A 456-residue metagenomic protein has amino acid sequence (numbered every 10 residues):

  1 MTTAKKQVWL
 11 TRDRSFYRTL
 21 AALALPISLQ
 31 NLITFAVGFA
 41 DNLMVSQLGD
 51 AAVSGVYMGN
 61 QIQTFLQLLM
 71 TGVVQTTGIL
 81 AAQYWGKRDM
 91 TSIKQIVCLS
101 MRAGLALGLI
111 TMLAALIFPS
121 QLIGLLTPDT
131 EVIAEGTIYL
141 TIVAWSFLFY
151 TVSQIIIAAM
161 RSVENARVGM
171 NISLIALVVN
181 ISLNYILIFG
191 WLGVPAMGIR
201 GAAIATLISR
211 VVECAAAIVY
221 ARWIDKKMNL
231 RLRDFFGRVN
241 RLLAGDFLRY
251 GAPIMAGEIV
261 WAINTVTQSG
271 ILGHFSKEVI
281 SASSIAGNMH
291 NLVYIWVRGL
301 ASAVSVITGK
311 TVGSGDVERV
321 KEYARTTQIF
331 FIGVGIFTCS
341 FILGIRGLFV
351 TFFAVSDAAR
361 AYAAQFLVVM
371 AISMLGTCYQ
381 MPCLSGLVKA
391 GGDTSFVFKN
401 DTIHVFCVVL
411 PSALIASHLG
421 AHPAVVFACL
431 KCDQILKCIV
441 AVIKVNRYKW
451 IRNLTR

Functional and structural regions predicted by a protein language model:
M1-I27, A81-L148, V194-G251, T308-M374 (+1 more regions): Short alpha-helical transmembrane segments in multi-pass integral membrane proteins
T11-L43, Q47-L48, Q61-T76, L80 (+6 more regions): N-terminal transmembrane alpha-helices
A22-D41, I142, S153, A176 (+5 more regions): Transmembrane helical elements of multi-pass membrane transporters/channels
L32, A36-S54, I123-T130, I186-M197 (+5 more regions): Helix-terminus/linker motif at the lipid-water interface of multi-pass membrane proteins
D50-Q61, G136, L140, A203 (+3 more regions): Small-residue hotspots at the loop-to-helix junctions and early N-terminal turns of transmembrane alpha-helices
V53-L113, Y150-G169, S269, I280-R346 (+1 more regions): Small-residue-rich hydrophobic transmembrane alpha-helices
F65-L68, N180-N184, C214-I218, L292-I295 (+3 more regions): Hydrophobic transmembrane alpha-helices of multi-pass small-molecule transporters
V74, V143-S162, G169-L177, A202-I218 (+4 more regions): Short runs within selected transmembrane alpha-helices of multi-pass transporters and secretion channels
